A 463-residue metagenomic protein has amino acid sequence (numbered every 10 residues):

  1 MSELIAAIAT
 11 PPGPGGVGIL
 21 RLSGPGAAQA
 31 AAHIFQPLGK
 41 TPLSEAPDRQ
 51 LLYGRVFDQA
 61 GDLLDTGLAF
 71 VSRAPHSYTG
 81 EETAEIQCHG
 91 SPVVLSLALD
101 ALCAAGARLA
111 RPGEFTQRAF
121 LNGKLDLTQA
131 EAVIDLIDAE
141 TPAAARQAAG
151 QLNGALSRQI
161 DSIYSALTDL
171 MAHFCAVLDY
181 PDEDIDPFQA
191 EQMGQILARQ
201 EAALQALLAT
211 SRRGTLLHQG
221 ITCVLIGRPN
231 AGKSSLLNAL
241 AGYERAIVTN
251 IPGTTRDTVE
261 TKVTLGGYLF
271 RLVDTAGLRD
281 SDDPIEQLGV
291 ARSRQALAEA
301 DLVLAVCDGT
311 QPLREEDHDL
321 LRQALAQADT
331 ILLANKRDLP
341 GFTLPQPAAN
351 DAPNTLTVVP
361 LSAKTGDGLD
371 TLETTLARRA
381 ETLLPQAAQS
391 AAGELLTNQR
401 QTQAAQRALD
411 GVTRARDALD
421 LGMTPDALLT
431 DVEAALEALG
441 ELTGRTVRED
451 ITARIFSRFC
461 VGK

Functional and structural regions predicted by a protein language model:
M1-R146, G150, G154, A328-L332: A glycine-rich (often HGG/GG-containing) alpha/beta subdomain
S2-I8, P12, R55, P142-T264 (+2 more regions): C-terminal-of-GTPase-core extension/linker across diverse P-loop GTPases
L52-R73, G253-S281, E299-L302: Switch I (G2) and immediately adjacent beta-strands of P-loop GTPase domains
H89, C307-T310, K336-R337: Structural motif
A241, A276-G277, D301, D308 (+1 more regions): Short glycine-/small-residue-rich Rossmann-like dinucleotide-binding loops
L272, V306, L333: Generic enzyme active-site microenvironment
L278, E286-V290, H318: Short alpha-helix of the ABC ATPase nucleotide-binding domain corresponding to the H-loop/switch region
E286-T310: Inter-motif core of Ras-like GTPase G domains
